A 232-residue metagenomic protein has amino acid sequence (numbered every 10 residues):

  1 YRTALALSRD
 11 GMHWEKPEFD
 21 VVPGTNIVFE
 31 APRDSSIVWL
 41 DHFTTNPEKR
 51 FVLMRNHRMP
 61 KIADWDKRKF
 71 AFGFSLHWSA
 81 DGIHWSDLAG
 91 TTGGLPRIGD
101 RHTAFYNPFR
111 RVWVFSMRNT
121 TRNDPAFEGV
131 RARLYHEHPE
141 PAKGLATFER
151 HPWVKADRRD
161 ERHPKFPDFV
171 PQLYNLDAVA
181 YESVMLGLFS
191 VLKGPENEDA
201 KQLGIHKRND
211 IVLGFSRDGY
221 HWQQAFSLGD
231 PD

Functional and structural regions predicted by a protein language model:
Y1-H102, Y106-Y174, V179-D232: Beta-rich carbohydrate-recognition and catalytic domains
